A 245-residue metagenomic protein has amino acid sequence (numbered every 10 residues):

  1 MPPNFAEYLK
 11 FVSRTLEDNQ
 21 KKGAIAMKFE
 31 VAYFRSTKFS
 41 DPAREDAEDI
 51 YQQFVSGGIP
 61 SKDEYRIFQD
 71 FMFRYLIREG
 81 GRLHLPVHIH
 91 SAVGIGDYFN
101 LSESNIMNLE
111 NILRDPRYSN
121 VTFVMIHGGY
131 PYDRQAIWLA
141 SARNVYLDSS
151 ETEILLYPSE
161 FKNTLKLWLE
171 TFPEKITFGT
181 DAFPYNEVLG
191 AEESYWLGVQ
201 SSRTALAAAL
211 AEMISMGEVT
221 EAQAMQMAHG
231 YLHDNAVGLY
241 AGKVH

Functional and structural regions predicted by a protein language model:
M1-F71, E79: Mid-domain alpha/beta scaffold segments of enzyme catalytic cores
Q20-K22, Y118-N120, E218-M225: Short helix-terminating capping/connector loops at secondary-structure junctions
K28-V31, V124-I126, M225-D234: Extended hydrophobic secondary-structure segments that form protein cores and membrane-embedded regions
E30-A32, S150, G242: Structured loops at beta-to-helix junctions and adjacent beta-edge loops in soluble globular domains
S36, I50-F178, V188, N235: Catalytic pocket-lining loop regions of alpha/beta-barrel enzymes, especially the amidohydrolase/enolase/GH5 lineages
A43-R44, A140-S141, G198: Short secondary-structure boundary/capping segments
P173-K175, G190-H245: Mid-to-C-terminal alpha-helical segments outside catalytic/metal-binding sites
D181: Active-site glycine-centered loops adjacent to acidic/histidine catalytic or metal-binding residues that shape
